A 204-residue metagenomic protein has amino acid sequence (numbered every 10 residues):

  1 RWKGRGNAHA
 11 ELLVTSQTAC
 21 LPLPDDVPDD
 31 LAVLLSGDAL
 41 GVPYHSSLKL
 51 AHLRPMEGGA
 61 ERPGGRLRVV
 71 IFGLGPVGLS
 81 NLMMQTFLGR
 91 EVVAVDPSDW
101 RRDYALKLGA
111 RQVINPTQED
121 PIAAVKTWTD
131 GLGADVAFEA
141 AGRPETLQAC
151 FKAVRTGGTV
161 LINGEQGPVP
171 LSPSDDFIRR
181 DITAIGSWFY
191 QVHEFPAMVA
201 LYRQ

Functional and structural regions predicted by a protein language model:
R1-F72: NAD(P)H dinucleotide-binding glycine-rich loop of Rossmann-like/cofactor-binding domains, especially the beta1-alpha1
S47, L82, R102, L147-F151 (+1 more regions): Generic hydrophobic/aromatic pocket-lining and core-packing "Φ" positions
A60-E61, G65-L74, T86-A149: Adenosine-nucleotide cofactor-binding segment
G78-L79: N-terminal Rossmann-fold NAD(P) dinucleotide-binding loop
I122-K126, G167-Q204: C-terminal substrate-binding/catalytic core of Rossmann-like NAD(P)-dependent dehydrogenases/reductases
V154-R155: Helix-to-beta-strand junctions that scaffold the AdoMet/dcAdoMet cofactor pocket in Class I SAM-dependent enzymes
G158-T159: Glycine-centered, small-residue-biased loops immediately flanking beta-strands in adenine/cofactor-binding cores
N163-G164: Acidic carboxylate diad motif detector
